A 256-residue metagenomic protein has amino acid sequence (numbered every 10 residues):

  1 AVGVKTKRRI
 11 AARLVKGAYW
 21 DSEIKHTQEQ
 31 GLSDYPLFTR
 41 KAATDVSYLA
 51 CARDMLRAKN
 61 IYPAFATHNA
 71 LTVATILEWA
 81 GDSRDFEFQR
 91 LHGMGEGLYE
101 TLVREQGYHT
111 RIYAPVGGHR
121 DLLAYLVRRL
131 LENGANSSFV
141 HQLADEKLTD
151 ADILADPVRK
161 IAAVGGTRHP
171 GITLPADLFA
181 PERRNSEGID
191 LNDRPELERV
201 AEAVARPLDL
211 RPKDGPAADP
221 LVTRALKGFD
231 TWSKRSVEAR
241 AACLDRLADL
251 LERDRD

Functional and structural regions predicted by a protein language model:
A1-N185: Positively charged, amphipathic and often flexible ligand-engagement surfaces
H141-D256: Short, structured beta/alpha segment
